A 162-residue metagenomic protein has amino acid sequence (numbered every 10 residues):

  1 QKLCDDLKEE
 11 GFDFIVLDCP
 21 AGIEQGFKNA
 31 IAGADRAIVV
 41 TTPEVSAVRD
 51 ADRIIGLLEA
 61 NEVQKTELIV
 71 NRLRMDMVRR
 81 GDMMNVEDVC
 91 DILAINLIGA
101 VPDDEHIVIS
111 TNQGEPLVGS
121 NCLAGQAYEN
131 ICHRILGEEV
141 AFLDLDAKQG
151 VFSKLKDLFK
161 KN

Functional and structural regions predicted by a protein language model:
Q1, E87, V108, E129 (+1 more regions): Generic detector of well-ordered alpha-helical segments enriched in charged/polar residues, highlighting helical
K2-I109: Conserved catalytic-core segment of NTP-binding enzymes
P20, F27, L117, N121 (+1 more regions): Conserved phosphate/pyrophosphate-binding and hydrolysis machinery centered on Walker-type P-loop NTPases, extending
S46, M84, L123-Q126, N130: Generic recognition of short, well-ordered alpha-helical interface segments
N96, Q126, N130-N162: P-loop NTP-binding site
P102, L123, R134: P-loop NTPase catalytic nucleotide-binding module
E105, T111-E115, C132-I135, E139: Short leucine-rich amphipathic alpha-helical surface patches
T111-Y128: C-terminal boundary of histidine-terminating zinc-finger modules
